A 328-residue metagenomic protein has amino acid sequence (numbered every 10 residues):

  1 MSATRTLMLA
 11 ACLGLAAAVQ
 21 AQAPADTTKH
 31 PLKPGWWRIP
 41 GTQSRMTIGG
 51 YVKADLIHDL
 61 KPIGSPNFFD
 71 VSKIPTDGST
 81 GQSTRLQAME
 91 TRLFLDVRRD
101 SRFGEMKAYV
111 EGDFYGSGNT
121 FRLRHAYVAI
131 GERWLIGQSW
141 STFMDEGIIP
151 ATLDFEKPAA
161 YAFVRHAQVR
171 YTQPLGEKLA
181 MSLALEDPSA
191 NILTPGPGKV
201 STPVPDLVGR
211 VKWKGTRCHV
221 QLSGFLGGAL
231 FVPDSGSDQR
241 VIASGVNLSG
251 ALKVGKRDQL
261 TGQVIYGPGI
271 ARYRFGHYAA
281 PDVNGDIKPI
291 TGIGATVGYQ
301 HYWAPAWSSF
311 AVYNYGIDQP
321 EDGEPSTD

Functional and structural regions predicted by a protein language model:
M1-K29: Cleavable N-terminal export/targeting peptides
A17, K61, G104, D145-G147 (+5 more regions): Generic domain-boundary/flexible-linker signal
T27-K29, S72-T76, E146-T152, L185-N191 (+2 more regions): Flexible, solvent-exposed coil segments and beta strand-coil junctions, predominantly the extracellular/periplasmic
K29-P31, N119-T120, F163, P203-P205 (+2 more regions): Short, glycine/acidic-rich beta->alpha junctions
W36-F68, T76-N191, P203-V204, V208-H219 (+2 more regions): Outer membrane beta-barrel
W37, T80-T84, Y115-S117, E156-A160 (+4 more regions): Outer-membrane beta-barrel domain signature
K214-D328: Detector for outer-membrane/organellar transmembrane beta-barrel domains, recognizing the amphipathic beta-strand
